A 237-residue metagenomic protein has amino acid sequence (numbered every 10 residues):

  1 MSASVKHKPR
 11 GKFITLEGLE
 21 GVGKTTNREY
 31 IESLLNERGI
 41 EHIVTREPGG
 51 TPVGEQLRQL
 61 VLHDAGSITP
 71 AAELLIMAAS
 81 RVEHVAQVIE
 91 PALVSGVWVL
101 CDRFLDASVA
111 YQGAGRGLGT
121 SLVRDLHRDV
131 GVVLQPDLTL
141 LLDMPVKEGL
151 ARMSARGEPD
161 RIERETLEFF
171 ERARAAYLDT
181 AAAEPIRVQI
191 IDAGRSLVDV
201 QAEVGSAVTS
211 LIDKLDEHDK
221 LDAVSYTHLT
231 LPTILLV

Functional and structural regions predicted by a protein language model:
M1-K12: Extreme N-terminal, non-catalytic leader segments that precede Walker-type/kinase nucleotide-binding cores
L16: Hydrophobic anchor at the beta1->P-loop junction of P-loop NTPases
G21: Walker A (P-loop) phosphate-binding loop of P-loop NTPases
K24: Conserved lysine of the Walker
N27: Hydrophobic positions on the alpha1 helix immediately C-terminal to the Walker A/P-loop
I40-G131, E203: ATP-dependent small-molecule kinase phosphotransfer cores that center on conserved nucleotide phosphate-binding segments
A107-A175: A glycine- and Lys/Arg-enriched "phosphate-lid" helix/loop adjacent to the NTP-binding pocket of small-molecule kinases
T227-T233: Conserved small/polar residues in nucleotide/adenosyl-binding loops
